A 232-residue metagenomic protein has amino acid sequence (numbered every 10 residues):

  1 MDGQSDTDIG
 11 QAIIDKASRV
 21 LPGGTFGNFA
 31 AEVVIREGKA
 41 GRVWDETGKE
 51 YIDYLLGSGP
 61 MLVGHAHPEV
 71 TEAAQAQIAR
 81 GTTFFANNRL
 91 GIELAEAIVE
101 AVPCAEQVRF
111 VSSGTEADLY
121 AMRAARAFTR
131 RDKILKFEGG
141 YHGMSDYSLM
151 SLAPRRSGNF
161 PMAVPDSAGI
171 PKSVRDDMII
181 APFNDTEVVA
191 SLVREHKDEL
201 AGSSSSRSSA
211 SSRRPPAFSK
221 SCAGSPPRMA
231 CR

Functional and structural regions predicted by a protein language model:
D2-K39: Active-site-adjacent loop/helix segments that line or gate small-molecule/cofactor pockets in enzymes
V33-D53: Active-site and channel-lining beta-strand-loop segments that bind or position nucleotide-derived/phosphorylated
K49, G202, C231-R232: Hydrophobic "anchor" residues on beta-strands that sit immediately upstream of conserved functional sites
E50-D132: Glycine-rich loop-to-alpha-helix module at the N-terminal edge of alpha/beta enzyme cores
I52-L55, G202-R207: Short beta-strands and strand-loop turn motifs
A74, M178, S203: Residue-level signal for inorganic ion chemistry
E96-E199: PLP-dependent aspartate aminotransferase-fold enzymes
D185-L192, S205-C231: Active-site core of PLP-dependent enzymes with the aminotransferase class I/II
